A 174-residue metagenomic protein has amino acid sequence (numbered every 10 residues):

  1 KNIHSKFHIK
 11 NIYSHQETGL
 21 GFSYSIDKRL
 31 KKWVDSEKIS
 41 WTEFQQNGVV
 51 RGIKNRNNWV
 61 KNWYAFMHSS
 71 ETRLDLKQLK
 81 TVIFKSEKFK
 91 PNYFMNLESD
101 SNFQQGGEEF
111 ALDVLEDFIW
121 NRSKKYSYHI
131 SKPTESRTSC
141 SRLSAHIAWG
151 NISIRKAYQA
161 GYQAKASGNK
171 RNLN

Functional and structural regions predicted by a protein language model:
K1-L173: Active-site "lid/cap" and pocket-lining segments within catalytic core domains
